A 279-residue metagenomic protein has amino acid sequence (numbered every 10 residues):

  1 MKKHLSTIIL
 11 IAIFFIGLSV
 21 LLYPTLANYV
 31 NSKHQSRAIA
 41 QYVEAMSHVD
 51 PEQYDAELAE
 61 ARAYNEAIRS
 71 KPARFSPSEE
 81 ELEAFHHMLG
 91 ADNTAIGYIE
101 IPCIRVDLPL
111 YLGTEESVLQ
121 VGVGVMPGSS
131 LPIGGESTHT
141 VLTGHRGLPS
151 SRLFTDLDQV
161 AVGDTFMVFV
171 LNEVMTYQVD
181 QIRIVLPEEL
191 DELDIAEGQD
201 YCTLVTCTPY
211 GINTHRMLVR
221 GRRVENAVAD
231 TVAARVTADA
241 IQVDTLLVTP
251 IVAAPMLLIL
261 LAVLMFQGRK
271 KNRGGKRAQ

Functional and structural regions predicted by a protein language model:
K3-T245: Solvent-exposed, non-transmembrane regions of membrane-associated and secreted proteins
R235-Q279: C-terminal single-pass membrane-anchor helix
